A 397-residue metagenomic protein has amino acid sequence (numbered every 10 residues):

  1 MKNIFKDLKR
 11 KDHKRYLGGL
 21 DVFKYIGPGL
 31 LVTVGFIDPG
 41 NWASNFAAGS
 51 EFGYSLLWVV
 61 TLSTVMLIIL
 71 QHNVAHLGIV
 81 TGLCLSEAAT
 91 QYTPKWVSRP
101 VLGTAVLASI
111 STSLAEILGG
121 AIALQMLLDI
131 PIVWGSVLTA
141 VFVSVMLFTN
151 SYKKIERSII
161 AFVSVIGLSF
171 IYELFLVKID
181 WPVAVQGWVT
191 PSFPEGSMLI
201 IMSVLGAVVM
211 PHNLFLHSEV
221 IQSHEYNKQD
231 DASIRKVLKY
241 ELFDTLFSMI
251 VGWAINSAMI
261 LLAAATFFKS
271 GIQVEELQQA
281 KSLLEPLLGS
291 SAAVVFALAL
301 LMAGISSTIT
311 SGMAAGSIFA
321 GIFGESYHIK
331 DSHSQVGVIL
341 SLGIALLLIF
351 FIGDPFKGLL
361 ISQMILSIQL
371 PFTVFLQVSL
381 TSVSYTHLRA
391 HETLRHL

Functional and structural regions predicted by a protein language model:
F5, S44-G49, H72-V97, I122 (+2 more regions): Flexible loop linkers connecting adjacent transmembrane helices in multi-pass alpha-helical membrane transporters
L20-V32, P94-L107, F193-L205, W253-A263 (+2 more regions): Select transmembrane alpha-helical segments in multipass membrane proteins
V32, V59-T90, P100-S111: Juxtamembrane transmembrane-helix boundary signature
M66-V80, I221-E225, D230, I250-Q279: Extracellular/periplasmic helix-exit of transmembrane alpha-helices
K95-S98, V133-S136, F247, S291-A293 (+2 more regions): Loop-to-transmembrane helix boundary motifs in multi-pass membrane proteins
L102, L127-F148, V165-F170, H328-L347 (+1 more regions): Transmembrane alpha-helical segments of multi-pass small-molecule transport proteins
S164-T190, M202, A207-E219, L376-Y385: Hydrophobic alpha-helical segments and their helix-loop junctions in multi-pass secondary transporters
T386-H396: Conserved small/polar residues in nucleotide/adenosyl-binding loops
